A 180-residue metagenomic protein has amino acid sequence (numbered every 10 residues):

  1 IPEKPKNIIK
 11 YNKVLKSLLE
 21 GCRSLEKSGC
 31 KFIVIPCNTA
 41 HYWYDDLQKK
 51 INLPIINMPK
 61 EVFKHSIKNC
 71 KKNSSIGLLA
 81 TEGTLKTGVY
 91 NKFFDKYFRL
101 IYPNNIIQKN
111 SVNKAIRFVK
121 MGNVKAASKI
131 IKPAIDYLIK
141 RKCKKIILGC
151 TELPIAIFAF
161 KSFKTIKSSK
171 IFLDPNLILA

Functional and structural regions predicted by a protein language model:
I1-A180: Non-catalytic structural scaffold of enzyme domains
